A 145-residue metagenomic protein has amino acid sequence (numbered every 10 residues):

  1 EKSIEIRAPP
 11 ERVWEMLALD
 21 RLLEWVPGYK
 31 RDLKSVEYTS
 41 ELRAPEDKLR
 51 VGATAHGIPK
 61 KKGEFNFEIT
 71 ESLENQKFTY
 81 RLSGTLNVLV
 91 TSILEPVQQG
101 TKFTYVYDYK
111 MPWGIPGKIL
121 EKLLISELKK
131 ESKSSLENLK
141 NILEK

Functional and structural regions predicted by a protein language model:
E1-P45: Hydrophobic ligand-binding cavity/cleft-lining segments
S3-R7, E68, R81, I93: Generic structural detector for well-ordered beta-strands
A8, L73-N75, Q98: Residue-level signal for tight coil/turn positions that link beta-strands
E11-W14, K133, E137: Amphipathic alpha-helical segments that line or abut small-molecule/effector binding pockets and mediate allosteric
R21, E64, M111: Short alpha-helical
S35-T85, L89, I115, S134-K145: Glycine-rich portal/gate segments that line the openings of hydrophobic small-molecule binding cavities
R81-S134: Beta-strand/loop substructures that line and gate deep hydrophobic ligand-binding cavities in soluble
